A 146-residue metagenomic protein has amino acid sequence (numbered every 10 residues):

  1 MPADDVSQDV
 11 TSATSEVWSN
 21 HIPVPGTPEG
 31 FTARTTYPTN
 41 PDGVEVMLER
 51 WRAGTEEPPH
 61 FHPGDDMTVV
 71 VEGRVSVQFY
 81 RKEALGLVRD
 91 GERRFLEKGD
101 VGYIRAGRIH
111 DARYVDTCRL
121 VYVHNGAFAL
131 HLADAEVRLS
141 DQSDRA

Functional and structural regions predicted by a protein language model:
M1-L48, P58, R93-R94, L139-A146: A short, N-terminal "cap"/entry segment at the start of jelly-roll beta-barrel domains of the cupin/DSBH fold
P38-V44, R52-V69, R89-D90: A short beta-loop-beta micro-motif enriched in histidine and acidic residues
D42-G43, I109-A146: Double-stranded beta-helix
L48, V71-E72, D116: A cytosolic small-molecule/anion-sensing beta-strand core signal
E57-P59, V77-Q78, I104, I109-V115 (+1 more regions): Short beta-strand His + acidic residue motifs that chelate non-heme Fe in jelly-roll/DSBH and cupin folds
F61, V69, L96-K98, Y114: Conserved strand-loop elements at the edges of beta-sheets that form or border functional pockets
G64-A84: Glycine- and acidic-residue-biased ligand/ion/polar-headgroup-sensing regions
K82-A106: Short acidic-glycine-tyrosine-enriched beta hairpin
